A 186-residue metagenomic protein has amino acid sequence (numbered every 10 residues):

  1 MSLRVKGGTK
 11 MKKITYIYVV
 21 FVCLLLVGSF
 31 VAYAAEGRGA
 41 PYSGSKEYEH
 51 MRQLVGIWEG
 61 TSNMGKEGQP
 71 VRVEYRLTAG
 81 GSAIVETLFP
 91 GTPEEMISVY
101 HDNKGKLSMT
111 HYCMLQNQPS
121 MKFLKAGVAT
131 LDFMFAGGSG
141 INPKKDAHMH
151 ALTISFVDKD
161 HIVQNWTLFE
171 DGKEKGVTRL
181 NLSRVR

Functional and structural regions predicted by a protein language model:
M1-K10: Short, Lys/Arg-enriched N-terminal segments with co-localized hydrophobic residues within the first ~10-30 amino acids
M11-V20: Bacterial N-terminal signal peptides that target proteins for export
V19-S29: Bacterial N-terminal signal peptides
A35-E36, A40, H161, T167-R186: Edge beta-strand at a domain terminus
Y42-I57, T153: N-terminal helix-cap/turn-to-beta initiation motif at the start of protein domains
R52-G68: Tryptophan-anchored aromatic micro-motifs
V71-L77, M96-H101, P119-A126, M149-F156 (+2 more regions): Hydrophobic/aromatic beta-strand elements that line small-molecule binding cavities or substrate pockets in beta-rich
M96-P143: Contiguous, well-ordered beta-strand patches that form the walls/edges of small beta-barrel/beta-sandwich domains
